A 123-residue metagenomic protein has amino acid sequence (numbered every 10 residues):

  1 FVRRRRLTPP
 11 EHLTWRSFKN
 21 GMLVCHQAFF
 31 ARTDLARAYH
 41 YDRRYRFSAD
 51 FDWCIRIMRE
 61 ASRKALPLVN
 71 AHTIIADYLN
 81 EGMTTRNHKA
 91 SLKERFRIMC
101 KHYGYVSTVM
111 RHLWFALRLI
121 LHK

Functional and structural regions predicted by a protein language model:
V2-A90: Conserved nucleotide-sugar donor-binding catalytic segment
R63-A65, D77-K123: Hydrophobic helical membrane-anchoring modules
